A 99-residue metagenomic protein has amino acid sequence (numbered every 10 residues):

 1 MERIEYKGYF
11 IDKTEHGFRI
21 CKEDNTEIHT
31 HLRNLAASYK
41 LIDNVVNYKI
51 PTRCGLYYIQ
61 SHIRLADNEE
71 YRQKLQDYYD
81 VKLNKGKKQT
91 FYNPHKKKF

Functional and structural regions predicted by a protein language model:
M1-R19, L56, D67-K88, Y92-P94: Short N-terminal "domain-start" leader segments that mark the transition from disordered tails or signal peptides into
E23-K40, V45, I63: A short, exposed loop/beta-hairpin motif centered on an aromatic-Gly-Thr core
T30-A37, C54, A66-Q73: Alpha-helix boundary/N-cap detector
L41, H62, K74-Y78: Charge-rich, solvent-exposed alpha-helical interaction surfaces
I50-S61: Disulfide-bonded cysteine-rich modules in secreted/extracellular proteins, activating on the conserved Cys frameworks
K96-F99: Intrinsically disordered, low-complexity mixed-charge
